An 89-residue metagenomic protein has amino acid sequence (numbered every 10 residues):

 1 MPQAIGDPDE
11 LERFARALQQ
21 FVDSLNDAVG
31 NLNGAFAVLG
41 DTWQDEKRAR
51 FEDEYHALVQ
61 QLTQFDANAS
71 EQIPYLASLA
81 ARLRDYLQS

Functional and structural regions predicted by a protein language model:
M1-S89: N-terminal secretion-targeting helices of virulence/extracellular proteins, encompassing both classical Sec signal
